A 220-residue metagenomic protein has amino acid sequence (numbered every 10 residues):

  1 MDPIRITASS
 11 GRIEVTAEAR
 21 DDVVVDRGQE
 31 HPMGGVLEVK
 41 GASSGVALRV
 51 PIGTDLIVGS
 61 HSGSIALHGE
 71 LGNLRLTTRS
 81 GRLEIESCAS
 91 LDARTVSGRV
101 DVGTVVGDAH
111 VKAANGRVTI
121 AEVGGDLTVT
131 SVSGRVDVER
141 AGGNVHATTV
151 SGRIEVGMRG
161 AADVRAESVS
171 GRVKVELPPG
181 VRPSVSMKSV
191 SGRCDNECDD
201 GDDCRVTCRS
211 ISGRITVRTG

Functional and structural regions predicted by a protein language model:
M1-G220: Intrinsically disordered, low-complexity terminal regions
